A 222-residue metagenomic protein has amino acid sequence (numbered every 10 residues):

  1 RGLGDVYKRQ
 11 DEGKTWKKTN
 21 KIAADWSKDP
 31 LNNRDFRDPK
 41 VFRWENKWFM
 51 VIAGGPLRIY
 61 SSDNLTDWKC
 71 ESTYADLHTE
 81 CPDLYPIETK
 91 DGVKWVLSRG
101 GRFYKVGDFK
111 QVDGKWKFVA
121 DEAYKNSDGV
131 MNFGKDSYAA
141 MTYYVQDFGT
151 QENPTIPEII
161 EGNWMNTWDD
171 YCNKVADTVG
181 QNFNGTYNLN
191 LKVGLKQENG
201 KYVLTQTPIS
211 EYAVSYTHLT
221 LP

Functional and structural regions predicted by a protein language model:
R1, G13-R43, I52, W68-P86 (+2 more regions): Surface loop/turn signatures of beta-propeller and other carbohydrate-active proteins
G2-Y7, T220-P222: Short, small-residue-biased leader/transition segments that mark boundaries at the very start of proteins
D5-R9, V106-F109, N188-K192: Beta-propeller blade signature
R9-Q10, I59-S62: Conserved Ser/Thr-centered positions that define the repeating blades of beta-propeller domains
K47-F49, D91-V96, P154-I160: Entry beta-strands of beta-propeller and related beta-repeat scaffolds
R58, F103-G107: Structural motif
Y138-T142, N153-M165: Polar, glycine-rich mid-to-C-terminal structural blocks that act as macromolecule-binding/assembly scaffolds
N163-L219: Catalytic cores of secreted or luminal carbohydrate-active enzymes
